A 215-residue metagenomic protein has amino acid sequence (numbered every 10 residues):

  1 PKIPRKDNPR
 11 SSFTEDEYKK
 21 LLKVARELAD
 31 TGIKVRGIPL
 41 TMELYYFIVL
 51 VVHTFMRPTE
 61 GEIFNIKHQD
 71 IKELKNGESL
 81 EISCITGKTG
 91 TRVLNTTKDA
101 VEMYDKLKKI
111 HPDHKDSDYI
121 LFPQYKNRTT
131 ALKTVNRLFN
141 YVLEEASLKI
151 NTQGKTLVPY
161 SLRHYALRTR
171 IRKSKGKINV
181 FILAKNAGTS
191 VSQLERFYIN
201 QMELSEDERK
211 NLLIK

Functional and structural regions predicted by a protein language model:
K2-E60: Basic, Lys/Arg- and aromatic-enriched nucleic-acid-binding interface segment
D7, T86-K106, S117-Y141, V158: C-terminal catalytic core of Y-nucleophile DNA break-rejoin enzymes
S12, T86-T89, K185-L212: Catalytic-site neighborhood detector that most strongly recognizes the C-terminal catalytic loop/helix of tyrosine
E17, R26, F64-K109: Conserved tyrosine-mediated DNA breakage-rejoining catalytic core shared by Y-recombinases
D30-I38, H111-S117, N136-K185, V191-S192: Short, basic (Lys/Arg/His-rich) helix/loop patches that form interaction surfaces in the mid-to-C-terminal regions
G61, K133, S192: Key DNA-contact positions within bacterial/archaeal DNA-binding proteins
D70, Y165, S174, S190 (+1 more regions): The DNA-recognition helices of helix-turn-helix-type DNA-binding domains
K109, D113-D116, Q124-N127, D207-K215: C-terminal secondary-structure termini that scaffold catalytic or DNA-interacting sites
